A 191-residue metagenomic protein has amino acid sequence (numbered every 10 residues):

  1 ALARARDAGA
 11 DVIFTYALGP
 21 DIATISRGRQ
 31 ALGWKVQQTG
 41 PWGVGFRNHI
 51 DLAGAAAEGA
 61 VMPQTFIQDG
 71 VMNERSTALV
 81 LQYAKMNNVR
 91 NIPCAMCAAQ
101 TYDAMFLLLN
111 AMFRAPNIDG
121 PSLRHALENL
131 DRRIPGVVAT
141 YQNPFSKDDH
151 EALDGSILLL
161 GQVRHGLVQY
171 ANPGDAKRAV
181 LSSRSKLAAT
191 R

Functional and structural regions predicted by a protein language model:
A1-R191: Extracytosolic ligand-binding ectodomains
